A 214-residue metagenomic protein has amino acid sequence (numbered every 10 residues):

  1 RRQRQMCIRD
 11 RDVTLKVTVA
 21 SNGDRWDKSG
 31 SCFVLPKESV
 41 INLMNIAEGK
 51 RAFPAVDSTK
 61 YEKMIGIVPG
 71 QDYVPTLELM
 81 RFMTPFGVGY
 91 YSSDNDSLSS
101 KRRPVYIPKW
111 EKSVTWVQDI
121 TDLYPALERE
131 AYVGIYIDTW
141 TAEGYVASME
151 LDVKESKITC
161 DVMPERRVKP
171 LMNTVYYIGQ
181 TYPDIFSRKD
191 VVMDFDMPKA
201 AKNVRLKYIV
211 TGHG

Functional and structural regions predicted by a protein language model:
R1, P108-E111, G179-K189: Extracellular beta-rich ligand/substrate-recognition surface
Q3-I8: Short, small-residue-biased leader/transition segments that mark boundaries at the very start of proteins
R9-K16, M197-K207: Extended extracellular/luminal ectodomain segments enriched in beta-structured repeat modules
T18-R25, Y208-G214: Short amphipathic, basic-aromatic surface patches that mediate peripheral association with negatively charged
R25-L35, A147: Beta-strand acidic-aromatic groove motif in beta-rich domains, primarily in extracellular
S31-L127: Short, low-complexity Pro/Thr/Gly
W110-V175, G179: Ser/Thr/Pro-rich, low-complexity mucin-like regions that serve as glycosylated stalks/linkers or repetitive adhesive
R188-M193, K202-R205, I209-G214: Beta-propeller domains
